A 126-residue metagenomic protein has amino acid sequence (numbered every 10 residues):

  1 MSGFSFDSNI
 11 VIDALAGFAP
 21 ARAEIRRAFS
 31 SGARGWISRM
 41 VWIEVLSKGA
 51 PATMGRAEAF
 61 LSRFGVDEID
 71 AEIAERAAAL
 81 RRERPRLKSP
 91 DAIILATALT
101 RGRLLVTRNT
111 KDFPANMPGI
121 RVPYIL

Functional and structural regions predicted by a protein language model:
M1-G3, L95-L126: Acidic, PIN/NYN-like endoribonuclease modules and their adjacent C-terminal/linker elements
M1-I37, L46-E58: Short, well-structured N-terminal submotif of metal-dependent ribonuclease cores
S8, R39, A71, P90-A92: Conserved glycosyltransferase catalytic-site signature
V11-I12, I43-L46, P114, P123: Nucleotide phosphate-binding site architecture
S31-R34, R63-G65, L99-L104: Short active-site oxyanion
R63-R84: Acidic catalytic patch
R84-P90: Donor nucleotide-sugar recognition loop
